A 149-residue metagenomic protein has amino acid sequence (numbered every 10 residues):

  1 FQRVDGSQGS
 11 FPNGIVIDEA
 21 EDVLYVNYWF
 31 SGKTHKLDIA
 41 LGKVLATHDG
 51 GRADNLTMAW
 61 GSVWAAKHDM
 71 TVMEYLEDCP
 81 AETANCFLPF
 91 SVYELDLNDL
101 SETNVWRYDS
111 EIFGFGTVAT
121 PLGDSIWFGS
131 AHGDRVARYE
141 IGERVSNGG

Functional and structural regions predicted by a protein language model:
F1-V23, H48-S62, M70, E111-G123: Beta-rich, blade/repeat-based domains predominating in secreted/periplasmic proteins but also intracellular
V26, A65-A66, F128-G129: Residue position within the beta-strands of beta-propeller blades
W29, H68-T71, A131-G133: Short loop/turn segments immediately following the C-termini of beta-strands
G32-T34, V72, V92, R135-V136: Structural signal for beta-propeller blades
D38-G42, D96-L100, I141-E143: Short loop/turn segments that connect beta-strands within beta-propeller blades
A66-F87, R138: Short, conserved, GDST-rich strand-edge loop motifs in beta-rich repeat architectures
A84-N98: Beta-propeller blade signature
F115-G149: Blade-level signature of beta-propeller repeat domains, shared across WD40, Kelch, NHL, RCC1 and BNR/Asp-box propellers
